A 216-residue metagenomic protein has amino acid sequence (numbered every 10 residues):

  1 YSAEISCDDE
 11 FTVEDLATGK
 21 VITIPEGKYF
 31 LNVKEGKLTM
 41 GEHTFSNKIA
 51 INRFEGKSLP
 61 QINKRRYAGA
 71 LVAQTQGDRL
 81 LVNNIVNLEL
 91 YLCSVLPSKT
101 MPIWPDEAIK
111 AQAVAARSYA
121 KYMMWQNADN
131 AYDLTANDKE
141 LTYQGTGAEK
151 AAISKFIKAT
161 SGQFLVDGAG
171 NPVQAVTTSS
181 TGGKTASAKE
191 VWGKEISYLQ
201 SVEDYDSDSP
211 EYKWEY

Functional and structural regions predicted by a protein language model:
Y1-Y216: Conserved, single-site charged/polar hotspot
